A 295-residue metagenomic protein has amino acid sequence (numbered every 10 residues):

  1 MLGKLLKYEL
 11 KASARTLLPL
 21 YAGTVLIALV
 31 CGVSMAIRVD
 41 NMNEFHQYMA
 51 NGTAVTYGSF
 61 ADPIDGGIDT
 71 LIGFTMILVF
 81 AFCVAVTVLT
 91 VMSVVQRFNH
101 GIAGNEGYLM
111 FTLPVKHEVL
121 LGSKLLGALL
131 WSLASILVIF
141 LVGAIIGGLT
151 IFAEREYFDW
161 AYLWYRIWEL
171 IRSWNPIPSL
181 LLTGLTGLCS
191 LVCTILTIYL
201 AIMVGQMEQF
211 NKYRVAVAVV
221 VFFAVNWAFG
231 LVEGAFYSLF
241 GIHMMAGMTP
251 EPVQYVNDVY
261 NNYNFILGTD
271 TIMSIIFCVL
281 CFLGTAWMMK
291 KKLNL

Functional and structural regions predicted by a protein language model:
L2-E9, A14, A201-A216, M273-L295: Junction motif at the cytosolic side of a transmembrane helix
K11-R15, E118-I139, V221-V225: Alpha-helical transmembrane segments of multi-pass membrane proteins
T16-Y57, I77-V91, A134, V220-E233 (+1 more regions): Hydrophobic alpha-helical transmembrane segments of multi-pass membrane transport/permease proteins
G32, A36, D62-T90, S123 (+2 more regions): Secretory targeting signals
E44-A103, I177-L180, Y255-M273: Membrane-embedded or membrane-proximal helical elements that form or frame transporter/channel pores
H100-G127: Helix-loop-helix units of permease transmembrane domains in multi-pass membrane transporters, especially ABC
L188-I198, N226-G230, Y255-N294: Alpha-helical transmembrane segments of multi-pass membrane transporters/translocases
G205, N211-I242: Transmembrane helix segments
